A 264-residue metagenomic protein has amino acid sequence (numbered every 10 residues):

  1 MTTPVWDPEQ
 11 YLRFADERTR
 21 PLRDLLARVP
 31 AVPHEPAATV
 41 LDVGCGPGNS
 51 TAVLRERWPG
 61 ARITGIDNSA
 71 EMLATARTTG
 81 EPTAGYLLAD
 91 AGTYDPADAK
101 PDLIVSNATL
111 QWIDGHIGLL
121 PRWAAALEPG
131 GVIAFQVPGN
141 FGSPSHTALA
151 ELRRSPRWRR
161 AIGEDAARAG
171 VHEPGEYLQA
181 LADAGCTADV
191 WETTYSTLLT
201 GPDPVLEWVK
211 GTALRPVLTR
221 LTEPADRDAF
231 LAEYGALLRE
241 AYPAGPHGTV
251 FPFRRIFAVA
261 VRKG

Functional and structural regions predicted by a protein language model:
T2-T19: Class I SAM-dependent methyltransferase Rossmann-like catalytic core, especially the SAM/SAH-binding loop
T3, P47-N49, A169-G264: Conserved Class I S-adenosyl-L-methionine
E17-P36, V53: Conserved alpha-helix/loop element of class I SAM-dependent methyltransferases that forms part of the SAM/SAH-binding
T39-Y94, G118: Class I SAM-dependent methyltransferase SAM/SAH-binding core
D95-I104: A short acidic, Gly/Pro-enriched loop at the edge of an enzyme's catalytic core that lines a small-molecule cofactor
L103-I117, G139: A short SAM/SAH-binding and catalytic strip from SAM-dependent methyltransferases
I113-D114, L127-P129: Helix-to-beta-strand junctions that scaffold the AdoMet/dcAdoMet cofactor pocket in Class I SAM-dependent enzymes
I117, A124, V132-G201, L221-E223: Conserved catalytic/acceptor-binding region of the Class I
